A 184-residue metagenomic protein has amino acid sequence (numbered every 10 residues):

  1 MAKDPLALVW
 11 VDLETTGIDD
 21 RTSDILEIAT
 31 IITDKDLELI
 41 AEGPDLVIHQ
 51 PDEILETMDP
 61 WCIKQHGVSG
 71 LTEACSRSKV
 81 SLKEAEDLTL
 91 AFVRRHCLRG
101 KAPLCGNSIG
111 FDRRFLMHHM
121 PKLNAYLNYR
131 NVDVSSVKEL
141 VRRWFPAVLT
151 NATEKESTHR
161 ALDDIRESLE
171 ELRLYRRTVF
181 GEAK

Functional and structural regions predicted by a protein language model:
A2-V11, T15-G106, T153: Conserved non-catalytic scaffold segment of RNase H-like nuclease domains
W10, W61, F92, L127-Y129 (+2 more regions): Tryptophan-centric aromatic hotspots in well-structured domains and transmembrane helices
K35, L88-A91, R95, R114 (+4 more regions): Residue-level signal for well-ordered alpha-helical scaffold segments within enzymatic catalytic domains
L46-I48, L127-K138: A short, structured active-site edge motif that brings together acidic residues
D52-L55, D59-H66, V134-E170: Active-site-proximal helix-loop-helix substrate-binding element of RNase H-like nuclease domains
S81, A85-T89, D112, H119 (+1 more regions): Amphipathic alpha-helical interface surfaces
V93, C97, F111-R130: Substrate-recognition/cap helix-loop segment adjacent to the acidic, metal-dependent catalytic center of Asp-based
G100-G110, R114-M120, A147-K184: Acidic, Mg2+-coordinating catalytic module of metal-dependent nucleases/exonucleases that use a two-metal-ion mechanism
